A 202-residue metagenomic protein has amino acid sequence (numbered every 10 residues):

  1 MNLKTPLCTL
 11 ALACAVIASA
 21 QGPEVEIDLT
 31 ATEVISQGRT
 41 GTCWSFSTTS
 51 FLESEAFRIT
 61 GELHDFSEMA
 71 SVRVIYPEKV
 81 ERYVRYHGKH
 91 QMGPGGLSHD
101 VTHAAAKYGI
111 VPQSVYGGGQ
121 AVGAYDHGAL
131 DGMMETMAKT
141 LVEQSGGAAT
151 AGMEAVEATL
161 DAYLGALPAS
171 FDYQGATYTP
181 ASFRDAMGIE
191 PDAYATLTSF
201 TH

Functional and structural regions predicted by a protein language model:
M1-C8: Bacterial N-terminal signal peptides that target proteins for export
A15-I17: N-terminal signal peptide c-region/cleavage motif recognized by signal peptidases
Q21-H202: Catalytic-core signature of thiol
